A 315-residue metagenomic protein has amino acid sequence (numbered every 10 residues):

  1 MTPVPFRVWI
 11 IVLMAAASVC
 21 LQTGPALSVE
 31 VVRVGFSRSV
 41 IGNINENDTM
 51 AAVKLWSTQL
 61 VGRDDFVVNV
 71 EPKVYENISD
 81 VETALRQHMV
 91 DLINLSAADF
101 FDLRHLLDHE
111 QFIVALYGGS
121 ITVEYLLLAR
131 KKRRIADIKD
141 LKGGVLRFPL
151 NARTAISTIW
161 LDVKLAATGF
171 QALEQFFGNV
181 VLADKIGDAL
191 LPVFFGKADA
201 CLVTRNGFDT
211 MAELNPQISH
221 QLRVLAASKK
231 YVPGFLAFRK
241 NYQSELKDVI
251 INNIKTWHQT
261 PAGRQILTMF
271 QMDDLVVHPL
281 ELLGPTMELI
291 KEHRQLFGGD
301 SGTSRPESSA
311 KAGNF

Functional and structural regions predicted by a protein language model:
W9-C20: Bacterial N-terminal signal peptides
V29-F101: Extracytoplasmic small-molecule ligand-binding "clamshell" domains of the periplasmic binding protein/Venus flytrap
V32-L55, Y231, F238, Y242-F315: An extracytoplasmic/periplasmic, membrane-proximal ligand-sensing/linker region
S37-R63, T122-L190, Q265: Bilobed "Venus flytrap"/periplasmic-binding protein-like clamshell domains and structurally analogous long
E71-T83, L173-L191, K230-V232: Short helix-initiation/N-cap motifs at beta->coil->alpha
E82-D140, R153: Acidic, polar ligand-binding/catalytic clefts
N94-L107, A166-A167, P192-F195, D199-S219: A ligand-binding cleft/hinge motif common to bilobed small-molecule-binding domains
H109-S120, F176-G178, A212-K230: Short beta-strand->loop
